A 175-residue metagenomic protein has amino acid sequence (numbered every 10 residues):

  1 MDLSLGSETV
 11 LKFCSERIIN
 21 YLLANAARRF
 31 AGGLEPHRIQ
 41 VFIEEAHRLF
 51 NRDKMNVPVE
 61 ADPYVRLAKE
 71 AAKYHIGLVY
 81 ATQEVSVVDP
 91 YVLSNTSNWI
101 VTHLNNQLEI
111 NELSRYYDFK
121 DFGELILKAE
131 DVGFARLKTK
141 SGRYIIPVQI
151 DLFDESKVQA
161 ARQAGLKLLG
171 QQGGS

Functional and structural regions predicted by a protein language model:
M1-S4, E84, L137, Q171-Q172: Proteins with a high burden of low-complexity, intrinsically disordered sequence enriched in S/T/G/P/A and R, requiring
D2, F42, V79-Y80, I100-V101 (+2 more regions): Structured core elements
D2-S7, E45, S141, L152: Short, flexible loop/turn elements at secondary-structure junctions
G6-I126: Conserved P-loop NTPase motor cores
F13, V132-S175: Conserved P-loop NTPase motor module
L113-I145: Electropositive, surface-exposed helix/loop patches at the edges of structured domains that serve as adaptable
